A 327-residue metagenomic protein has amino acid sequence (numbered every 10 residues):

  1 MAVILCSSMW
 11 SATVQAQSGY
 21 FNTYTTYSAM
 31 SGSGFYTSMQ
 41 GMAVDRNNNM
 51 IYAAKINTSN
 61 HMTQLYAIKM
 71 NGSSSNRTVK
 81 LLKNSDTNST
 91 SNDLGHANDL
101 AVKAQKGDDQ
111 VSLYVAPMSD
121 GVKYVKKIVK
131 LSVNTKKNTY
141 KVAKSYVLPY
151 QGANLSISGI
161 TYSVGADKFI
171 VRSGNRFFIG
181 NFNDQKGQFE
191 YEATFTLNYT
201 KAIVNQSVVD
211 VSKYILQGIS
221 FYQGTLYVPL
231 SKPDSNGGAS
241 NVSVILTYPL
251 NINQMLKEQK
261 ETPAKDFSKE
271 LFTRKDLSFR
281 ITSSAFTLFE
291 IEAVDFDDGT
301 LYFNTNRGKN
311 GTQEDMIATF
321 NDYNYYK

Functional and structural regions predicted by a protein language model:
C6-Y20: Sec-dependent signal peptide cleavage junction
A29-T63: Beta-strand-rich domains and repeat architectures in extracellular enzymes and scaffolds, especially beta-propellers
A29-Y36, L82-D93, Y146-N154, K201 (+2 more regions): Surface loop/turn motifs at the tips and blade-to-blade linkers of beta-strand repeat domains
S33-N47, N92-V111, G152-D167, S212-L226 (+1 more regions): Structural signature of eukaryotic scaffold interfaces centered on beta-propeller domains
S59-K69, Q110-S112, D120-S132, G174-Q185 (+2 more regions): Structural motif
N71-L113, P117: Blade-loop segments of beta-propeller domains
V209-K269: Loop/turn-rich, solvent-exposed surfaces of beta-rich toroidal or solenoidal domains
K260-D297: Conserved blade-ending motifs and adjacent loop-strand segments that build the rim/top face of beta-propeller domains
